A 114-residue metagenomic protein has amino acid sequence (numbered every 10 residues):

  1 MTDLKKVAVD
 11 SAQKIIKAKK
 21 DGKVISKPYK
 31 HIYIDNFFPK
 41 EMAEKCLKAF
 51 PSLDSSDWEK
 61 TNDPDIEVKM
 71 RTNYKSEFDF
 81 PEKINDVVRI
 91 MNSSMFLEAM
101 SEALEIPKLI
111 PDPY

Functional and structural regions predicted by a protein language model:
M1-K20: N- or domain-start disorder-to-order transition segments that initiate the globular core
L4, K20-A103: Non-heme Fe(II)/2-oxoglutarate
E105-Y114: A short coil-to-beta-strand element that immediately follows conserved catalytic motifs
